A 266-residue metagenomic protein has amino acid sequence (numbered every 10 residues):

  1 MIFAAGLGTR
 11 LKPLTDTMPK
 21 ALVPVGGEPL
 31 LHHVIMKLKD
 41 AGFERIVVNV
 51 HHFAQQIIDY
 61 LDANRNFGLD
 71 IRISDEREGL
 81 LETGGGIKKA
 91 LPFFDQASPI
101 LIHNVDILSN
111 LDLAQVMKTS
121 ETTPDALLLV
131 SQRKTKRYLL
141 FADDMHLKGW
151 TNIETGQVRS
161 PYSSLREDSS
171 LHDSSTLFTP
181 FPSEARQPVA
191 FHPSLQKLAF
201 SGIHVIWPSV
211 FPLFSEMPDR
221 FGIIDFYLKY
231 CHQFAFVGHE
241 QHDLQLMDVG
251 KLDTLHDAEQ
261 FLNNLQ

Functional and structural regions predicted by a protein language model:
M1-D16, K37-A41: N-terminal nucleotide-binding beta1-loop-alpha1 segment
I2, P24, E28-N104, Q115 (+3 more regions): Conserved N-terminal catalytic core of the sugar/cofactor nucleotidyltransferase
L7, V105-I107: Active-site metal-binding loops of divalent metal-dependent hydrolases
L11, I57-L61, F214, A258: Hydrophobic packing residues within well-ordered alpha-helices of enzyme cores
A21, D70-R72, A235-V237: Conserved beta-strand segments of alpha/beta enzyme cores
L101, L108, A114-E121, R133-K134 (+1 more regions): Catalytic-core segments of class I nucleotidyltransferases/pyrophosphorylases that form NMP-activated intermediates
L127-D144: Short beta-strand-to-loop element that shapes/binds the nucleotide-sugar donor at the catalytic cleft/hinge
